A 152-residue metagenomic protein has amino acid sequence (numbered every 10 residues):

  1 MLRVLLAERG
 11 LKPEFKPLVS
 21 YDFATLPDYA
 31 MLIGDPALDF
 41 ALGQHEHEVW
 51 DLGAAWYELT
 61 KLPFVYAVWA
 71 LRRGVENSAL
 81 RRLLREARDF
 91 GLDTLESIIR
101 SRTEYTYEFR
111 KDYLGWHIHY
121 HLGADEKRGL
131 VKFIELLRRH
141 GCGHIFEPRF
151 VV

Functional and structural regions predicted by a protein language model:
M1, H117-I118, I145: Proteins with a high burden of low-complexity, intrinsically disordered sequence enriched in S/T/G/P/A and R, requiring
M1, P36, K132: Short Gly/charged-rich anion-binding patches and loops
M1-P27, K127-R128: Bilobed "Venus flytrap"/periplasmic-binding protein-like clamshell domains and structurally analogous long
G10-K12, A67-G74, R149-V152: A short, terminal or domain-edge coil/loop segment
P17-S101: Pocket-lining segment of extracytoplasmic ligand-binding domains
V75-H140: Secondary-structure end/capping motifs
R138-V152: Long, low-complexity C-terminal extensions of enzymes
